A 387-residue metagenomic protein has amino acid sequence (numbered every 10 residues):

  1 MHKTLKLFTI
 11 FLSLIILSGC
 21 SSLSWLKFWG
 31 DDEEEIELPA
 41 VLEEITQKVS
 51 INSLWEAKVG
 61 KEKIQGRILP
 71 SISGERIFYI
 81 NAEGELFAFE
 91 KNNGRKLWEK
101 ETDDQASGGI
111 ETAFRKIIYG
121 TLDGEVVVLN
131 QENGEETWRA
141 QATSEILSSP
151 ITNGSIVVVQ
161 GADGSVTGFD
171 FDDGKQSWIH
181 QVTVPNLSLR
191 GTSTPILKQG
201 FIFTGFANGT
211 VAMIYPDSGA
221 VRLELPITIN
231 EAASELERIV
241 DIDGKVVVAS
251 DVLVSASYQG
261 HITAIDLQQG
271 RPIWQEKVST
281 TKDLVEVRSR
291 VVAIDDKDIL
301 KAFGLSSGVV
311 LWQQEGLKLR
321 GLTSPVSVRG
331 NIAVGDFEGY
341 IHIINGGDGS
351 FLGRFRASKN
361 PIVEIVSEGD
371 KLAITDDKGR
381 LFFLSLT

Functional and structural regions predicted by a protein language model:
M1-C20: Sec-dependent bacterial lipoprotein signal peptides
L17-A40: Bacterial Sec signal peptide processing site at the extreme N-terminus
W25, E33-I36, K48-S71, W98-A113 (+6 more regions): Extracytoplasmic beta-rich repeat domains
N81-A82, T121, G161-A162, F206 (+4 more regions): Structural signature of WD-repeat beta-propellers
E90-N93, N130-N133, D170-G174, Y215-G219 (+4 more regions): Short loop/turn segments that connect beta-strands within beta-propeller blades
A357-T387: Blade-level signature of beta-propeller repeat domains, shared across WD40, Kelch, NHL, RCC1 and BNR/Asp-box propellers
